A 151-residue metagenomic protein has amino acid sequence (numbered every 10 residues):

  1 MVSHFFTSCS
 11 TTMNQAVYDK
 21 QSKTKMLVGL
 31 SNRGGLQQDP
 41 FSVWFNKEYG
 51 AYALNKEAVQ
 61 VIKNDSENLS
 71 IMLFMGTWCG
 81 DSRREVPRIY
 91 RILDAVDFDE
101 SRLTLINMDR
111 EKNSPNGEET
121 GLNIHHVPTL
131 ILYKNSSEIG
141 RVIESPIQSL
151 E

Functional and structural regions predicted by a protein language model:
M1-E57: N-terminal targeting signals for export/organelle localization
I62-A95: Local sequence-structure signature of Cys/Sec-based thiol-disulfide redox active-site neighborhoods
S66, F98-E100, V127: Extracytoplasmic
I71-L73, T104-L105, L132, R141: Structural recognition of the beta-strand scaffold that forms the well-ordered cores of secreted hydrolase catalytic
L73-G76, E100-P115: Thiol-based oxidoreductase modules, predominantly thioredoxin-like and allied folds used for disulfide exchange
Y90, D94, F98-T104, G121-L122 (+1 more regions): Sequence context surrounding c-type heme c attachment/ligation sites in exported
S114-V127, Y133: Structural alpha/beta surface segment adjacent to cysteine/selenocysteine redox centers across thiol/disulfide enzymes
H126, I131-E151: Non-catalytic, surface beta->alpha helical segment in thiol-disulfide oxidoreductase systems
